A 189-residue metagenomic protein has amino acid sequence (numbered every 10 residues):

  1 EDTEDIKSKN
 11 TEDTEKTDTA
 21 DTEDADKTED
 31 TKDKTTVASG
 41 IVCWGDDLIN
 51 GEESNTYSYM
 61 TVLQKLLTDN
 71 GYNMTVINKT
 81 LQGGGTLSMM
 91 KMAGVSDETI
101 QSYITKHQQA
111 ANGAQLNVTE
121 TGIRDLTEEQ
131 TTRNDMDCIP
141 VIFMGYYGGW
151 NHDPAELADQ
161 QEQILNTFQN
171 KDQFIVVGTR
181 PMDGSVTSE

Functional and structural regions predicted by a protein language model:
D2-T3, D13-D18, T22-G94: Serine-esterase "nucleophile elbow" of acetyl-processing enzymes
E12, E23, S39, G83-G84 (+4 more regions): Feature targets compositionally biased, intrinsically disordered low-complexity regions with long contiguous runs
K65, I100-E189: Alpha-helical cap/lid subdomain in secreted, periplasmic, or secretory-pathway luminal O-acyl-processing enzymes
I77-N117: Acidic/histidine-rich helix-loop elements that form or flank divalent-metal/phosphate-binding sites at the catalytic
